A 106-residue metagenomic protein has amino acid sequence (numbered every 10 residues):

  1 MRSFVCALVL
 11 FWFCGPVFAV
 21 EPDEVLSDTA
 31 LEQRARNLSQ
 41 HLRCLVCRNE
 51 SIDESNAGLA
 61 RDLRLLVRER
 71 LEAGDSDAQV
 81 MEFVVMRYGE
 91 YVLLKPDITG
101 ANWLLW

Functional and structural regions predicted by a protein language model:
M1-S3: Positively charged n-region of N-terminal signal peptides that target proteins for export
C6-P16: Bacterial N-terminal signal peptides
P16-E50: Membrane-proximal low-complexity regions enriched in glycine and acidic/polar residues
E24, D28-E32, N56-A60, A73-D77: Solvent-exposed, acidic/flexible segments
C47-L66: Hydrophobic alpha-helical transmembrane segments
E50, E54, A78-Q79, P96: Surface-exposed patches in mature extracellular/periplasmic domains of secreted proteins
L63-V92: Extended, hydrophilic extramembrane loops/domains of integral membrane proteins
K95-W106: Juxtamembrane/start-of-transmembrane alpha-helix segments at the extracytoplasmic/lumenal side of membrane anchors
